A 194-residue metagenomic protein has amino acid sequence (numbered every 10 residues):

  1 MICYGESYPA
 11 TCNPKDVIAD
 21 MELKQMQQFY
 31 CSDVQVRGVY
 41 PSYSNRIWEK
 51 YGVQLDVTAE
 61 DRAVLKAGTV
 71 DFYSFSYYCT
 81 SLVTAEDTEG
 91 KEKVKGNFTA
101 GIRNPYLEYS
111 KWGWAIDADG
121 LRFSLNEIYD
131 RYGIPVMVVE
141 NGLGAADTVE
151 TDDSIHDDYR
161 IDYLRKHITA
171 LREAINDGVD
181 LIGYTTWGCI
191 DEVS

Functional and structural regions predicted by a protein language model:
M1-S194: Active-site region of glycoside hydrolase catalytic domains
